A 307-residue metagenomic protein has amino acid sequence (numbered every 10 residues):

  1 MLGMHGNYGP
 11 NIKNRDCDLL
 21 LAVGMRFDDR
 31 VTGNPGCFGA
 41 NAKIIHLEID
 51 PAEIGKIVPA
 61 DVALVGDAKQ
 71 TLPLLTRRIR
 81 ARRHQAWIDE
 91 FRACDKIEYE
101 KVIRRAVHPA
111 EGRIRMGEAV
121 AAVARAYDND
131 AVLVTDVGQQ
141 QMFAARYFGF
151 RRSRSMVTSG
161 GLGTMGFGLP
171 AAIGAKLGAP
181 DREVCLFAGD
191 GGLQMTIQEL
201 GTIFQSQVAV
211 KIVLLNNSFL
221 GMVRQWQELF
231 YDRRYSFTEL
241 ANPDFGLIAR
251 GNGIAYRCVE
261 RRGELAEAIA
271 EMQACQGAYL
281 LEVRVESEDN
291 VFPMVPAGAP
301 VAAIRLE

Functional and structural regions predicted by a protein language model:
M1-F91: Glycine-rich, acidic loop regions that bind phosphate or pyrophosphate groups
L2-H5, N11-D16, I54-I57, A63-V65 (+2 more regions): Thiamine diphosphate
D18, G24-F27, L72-R83, D95 (+8 more regions): Structural signal for hydrophobic packing residues in well-ordered secondary-structure cores of soluble enzyme domains
A22, H46, T135, L186 (+1 more regions): Structural beta-sheet core signal
A86-V107, A175, K211, L220-L229: Charged, low-complexity, helix-prone segments enriched in Lys/Glu/Asp/Gln
W87-F91, D136-V137, E282-V283: Short coil/turn segments at secondary-structure boundaries
D95-A175: Active-site diphosphate/adenylate-binding microenvironment
